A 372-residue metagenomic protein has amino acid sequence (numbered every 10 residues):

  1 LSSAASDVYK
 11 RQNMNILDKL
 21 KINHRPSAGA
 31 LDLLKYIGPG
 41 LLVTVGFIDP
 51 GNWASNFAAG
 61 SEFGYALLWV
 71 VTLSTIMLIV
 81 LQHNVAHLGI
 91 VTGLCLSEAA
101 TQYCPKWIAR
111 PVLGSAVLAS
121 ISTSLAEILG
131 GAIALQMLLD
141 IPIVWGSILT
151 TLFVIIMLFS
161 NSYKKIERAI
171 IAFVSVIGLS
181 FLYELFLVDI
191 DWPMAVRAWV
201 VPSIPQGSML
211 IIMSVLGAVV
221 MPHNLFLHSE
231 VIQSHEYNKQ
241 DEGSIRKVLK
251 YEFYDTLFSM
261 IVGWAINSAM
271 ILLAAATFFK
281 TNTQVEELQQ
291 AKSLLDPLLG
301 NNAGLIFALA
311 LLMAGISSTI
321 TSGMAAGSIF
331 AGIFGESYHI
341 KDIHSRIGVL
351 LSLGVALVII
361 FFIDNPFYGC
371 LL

Functional and structural regions predicted by a protein language model:
L1-Q12: Single conserved hydrophobic/aromatic residue that forms the stacking wall/gate of nucleotide- or nucleobase-binding
N15-I22, S55-G60, H83-I108, I133 (+2 more regions): Flexible loop linkers connecting adjacent transmembrane helices in multi-pass alpha-helical membrane transporters
L31-V43, P105-L118, I204-L216, W264-A274 (+2 more regions): Select transmembrane alpha-helical segments in multipass membrane proteins
V43, V70-Q102, V112-S122: Juxtamembrane transmembrane-helix boundary signature
L78-V91, I232-E236, D241, I261-Q290: Extracellular/periplasmic helix-exit of transmembrane alpha-helices
H87, V91, A109-D140, S147-T150 (+1 more regions): Hydrophobic transmembrane alpha-helices that form the core helical bundles of multi-pass secondary transporters
K106-A109, V144-S147, F258, G304 (+2 more regions): Loop-to-transmembrane helix boundary motifs in multi-pass membrane proteins
V174-V201, I212-I232: Hydrophobic alpha-helical segments and their helix-loop junctions in multi-pass secondary transporters
